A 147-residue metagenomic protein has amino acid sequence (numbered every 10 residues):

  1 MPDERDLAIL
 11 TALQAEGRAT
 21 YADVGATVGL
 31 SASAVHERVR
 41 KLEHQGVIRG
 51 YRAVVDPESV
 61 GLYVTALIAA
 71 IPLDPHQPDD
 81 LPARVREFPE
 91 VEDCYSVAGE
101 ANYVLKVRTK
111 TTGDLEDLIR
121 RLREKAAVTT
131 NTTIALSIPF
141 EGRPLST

Functional and structural regions predicted by a protein language model:
M1-T147: A compositional/biophysical signature of low hydrophobicity enriched in polar/charged and small residues
